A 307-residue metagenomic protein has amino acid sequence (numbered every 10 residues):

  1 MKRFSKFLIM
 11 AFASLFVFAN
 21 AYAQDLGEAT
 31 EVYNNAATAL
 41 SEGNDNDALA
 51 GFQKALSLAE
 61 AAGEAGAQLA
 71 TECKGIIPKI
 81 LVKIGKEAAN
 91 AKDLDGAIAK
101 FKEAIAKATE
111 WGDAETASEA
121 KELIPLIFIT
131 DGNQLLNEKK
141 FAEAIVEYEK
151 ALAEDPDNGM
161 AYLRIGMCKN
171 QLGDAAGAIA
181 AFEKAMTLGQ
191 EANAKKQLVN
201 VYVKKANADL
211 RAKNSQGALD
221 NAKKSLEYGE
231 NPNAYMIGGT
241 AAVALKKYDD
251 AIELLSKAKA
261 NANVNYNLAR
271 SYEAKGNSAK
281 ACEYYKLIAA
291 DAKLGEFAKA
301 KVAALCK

Functional and structural regions predicted by a protein language model:
K2-F4, N20-K86, N90-A91, A99 (+2 more regions): N-terminal leader/linker segments that initiate helical-solenoid repeat arrays
A29, G63, T71, P78 (+8 more regions): Helix-start (N-cap) detector for alpha-helical repeat units in TPR-like alpha-solenoids, especially tetratricopeptide
S41, K83, N90, T130 (+8 more regions): Register position in tetratricopeptide repeats
A55, A104, A151, K184-A185 (+3 more regions): Canonical positions in the second alpha-helix
E60, T109, P156, G189-Q190 (+3 more regions): Short coil turns that delineate tetratricopeptide repeat
L69, C73-I76, K83, A120-L123 (+8 more regions): Canonical tetratricopeptide repeat
